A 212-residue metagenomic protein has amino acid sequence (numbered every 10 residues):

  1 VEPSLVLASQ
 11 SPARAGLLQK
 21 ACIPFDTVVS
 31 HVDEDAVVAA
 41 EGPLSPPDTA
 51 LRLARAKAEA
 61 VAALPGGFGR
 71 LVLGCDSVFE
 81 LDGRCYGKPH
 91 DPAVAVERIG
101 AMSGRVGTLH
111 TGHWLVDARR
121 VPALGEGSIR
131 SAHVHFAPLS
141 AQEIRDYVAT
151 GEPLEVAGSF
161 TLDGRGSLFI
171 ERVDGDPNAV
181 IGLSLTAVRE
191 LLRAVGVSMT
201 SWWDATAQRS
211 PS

Functional and structural regions predicted by a protein language model:
V1-L53: N-terminal glycine-rich phosphate-binding loop and ensuing alpha1 helix
E2-L5, Q19, L44-S212: Anionic-ligand binding patches
